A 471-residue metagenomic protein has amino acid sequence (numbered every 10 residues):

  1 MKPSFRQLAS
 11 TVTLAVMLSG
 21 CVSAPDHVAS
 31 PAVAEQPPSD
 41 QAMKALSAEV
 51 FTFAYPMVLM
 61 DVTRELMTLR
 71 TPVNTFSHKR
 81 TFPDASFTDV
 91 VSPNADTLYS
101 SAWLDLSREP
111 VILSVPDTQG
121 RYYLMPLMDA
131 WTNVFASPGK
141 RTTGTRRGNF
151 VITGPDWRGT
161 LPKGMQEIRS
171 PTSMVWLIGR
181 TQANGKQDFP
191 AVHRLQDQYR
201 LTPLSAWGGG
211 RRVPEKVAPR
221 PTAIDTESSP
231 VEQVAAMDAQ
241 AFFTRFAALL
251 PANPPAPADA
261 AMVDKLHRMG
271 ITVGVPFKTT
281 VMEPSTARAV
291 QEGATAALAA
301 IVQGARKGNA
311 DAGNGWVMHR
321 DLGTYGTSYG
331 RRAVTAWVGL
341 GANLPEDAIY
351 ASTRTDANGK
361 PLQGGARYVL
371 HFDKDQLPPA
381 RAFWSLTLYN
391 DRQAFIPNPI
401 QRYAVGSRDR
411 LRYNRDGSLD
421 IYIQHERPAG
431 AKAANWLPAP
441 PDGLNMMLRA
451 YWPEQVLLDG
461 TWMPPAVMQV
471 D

Functional and structural regions predicted by a protein language model:
K2-S10: Bacterial N-terminal signal peptides that target proteins for export
M17-G20: C-terminal motif of bacterial Sec signal peptides marking the signal peptidase cleavage site
V22-D471: A compositional/structural signature for long, glycine/proline-rich flexible linkers and loops on extracytoplasmic
